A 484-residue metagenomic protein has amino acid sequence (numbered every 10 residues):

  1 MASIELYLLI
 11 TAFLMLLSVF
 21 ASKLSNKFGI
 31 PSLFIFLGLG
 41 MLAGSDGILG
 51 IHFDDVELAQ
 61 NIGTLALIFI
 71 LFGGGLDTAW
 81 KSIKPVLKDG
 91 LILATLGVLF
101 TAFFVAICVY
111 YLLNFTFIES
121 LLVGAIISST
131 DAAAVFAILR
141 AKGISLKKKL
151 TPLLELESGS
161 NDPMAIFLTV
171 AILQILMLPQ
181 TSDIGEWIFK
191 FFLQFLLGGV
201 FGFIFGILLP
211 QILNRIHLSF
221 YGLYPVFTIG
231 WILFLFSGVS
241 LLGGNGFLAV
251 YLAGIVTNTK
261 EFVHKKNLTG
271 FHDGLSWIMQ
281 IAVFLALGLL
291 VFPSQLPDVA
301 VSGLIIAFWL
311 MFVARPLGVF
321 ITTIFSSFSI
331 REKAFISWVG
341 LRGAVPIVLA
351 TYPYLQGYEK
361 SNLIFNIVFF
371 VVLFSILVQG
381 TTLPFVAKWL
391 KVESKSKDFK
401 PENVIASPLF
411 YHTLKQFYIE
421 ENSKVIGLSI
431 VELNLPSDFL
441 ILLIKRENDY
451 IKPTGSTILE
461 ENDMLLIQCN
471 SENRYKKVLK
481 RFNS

Functional and structural regions predicted by a protein language model:
M1-K395, F399, L409, E461: Transmembrane helical cores of multi-pass secondary ion antiporters/exchangers
G47, E261, P353, E421-S423 (+2 more regions): A broadly conserved detector of short glycine/acidic/proline-rich loop/turn motifs that flank catalytic sites and bind
L154, K397-A406, I441-E447: Short linear loop/turn motifs
N403-L409, P453-I458: Short, flexible, solvent-exposed loop/turn segments with mixed acidic/basic and small polar residues
Y411-I419: Short glycine-/aliphatic-rich beta-strand segments at the starts of folded cytosolic domains
S423-N473: Cytosolic Rossmann-like ligand/nucleotide-binding regulatory domains
S456-T457, K476-S484: Short, compositionally biased
